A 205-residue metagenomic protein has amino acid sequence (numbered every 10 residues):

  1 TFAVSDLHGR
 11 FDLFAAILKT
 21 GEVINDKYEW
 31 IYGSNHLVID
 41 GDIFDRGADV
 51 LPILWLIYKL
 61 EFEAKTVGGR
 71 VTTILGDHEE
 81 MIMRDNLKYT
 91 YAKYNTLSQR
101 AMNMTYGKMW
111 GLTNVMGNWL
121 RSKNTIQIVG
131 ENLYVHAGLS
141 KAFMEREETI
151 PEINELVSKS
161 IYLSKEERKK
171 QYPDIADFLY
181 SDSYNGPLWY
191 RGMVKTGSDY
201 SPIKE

Functional and structural regions predicted by a protein language model:
T1-E205: Feature recognizes metal-dependent phosphohydrolase scaffolds
